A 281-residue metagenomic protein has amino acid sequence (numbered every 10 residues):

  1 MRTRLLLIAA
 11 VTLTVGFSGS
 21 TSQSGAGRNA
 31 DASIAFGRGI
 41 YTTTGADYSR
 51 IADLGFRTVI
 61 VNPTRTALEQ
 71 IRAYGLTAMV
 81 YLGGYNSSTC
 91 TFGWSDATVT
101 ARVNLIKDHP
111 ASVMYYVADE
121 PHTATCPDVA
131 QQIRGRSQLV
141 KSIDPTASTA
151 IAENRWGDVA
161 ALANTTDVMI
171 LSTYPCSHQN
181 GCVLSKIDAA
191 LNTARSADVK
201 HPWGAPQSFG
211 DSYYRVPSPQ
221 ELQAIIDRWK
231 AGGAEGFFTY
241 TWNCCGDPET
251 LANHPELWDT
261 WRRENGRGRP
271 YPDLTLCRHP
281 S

Functional and structural regions predicted by a protein language model:
M1-A26: Secretory targeting and sorting signals
G25-S281: Glycan-processing catalytic domains of CAZymes
